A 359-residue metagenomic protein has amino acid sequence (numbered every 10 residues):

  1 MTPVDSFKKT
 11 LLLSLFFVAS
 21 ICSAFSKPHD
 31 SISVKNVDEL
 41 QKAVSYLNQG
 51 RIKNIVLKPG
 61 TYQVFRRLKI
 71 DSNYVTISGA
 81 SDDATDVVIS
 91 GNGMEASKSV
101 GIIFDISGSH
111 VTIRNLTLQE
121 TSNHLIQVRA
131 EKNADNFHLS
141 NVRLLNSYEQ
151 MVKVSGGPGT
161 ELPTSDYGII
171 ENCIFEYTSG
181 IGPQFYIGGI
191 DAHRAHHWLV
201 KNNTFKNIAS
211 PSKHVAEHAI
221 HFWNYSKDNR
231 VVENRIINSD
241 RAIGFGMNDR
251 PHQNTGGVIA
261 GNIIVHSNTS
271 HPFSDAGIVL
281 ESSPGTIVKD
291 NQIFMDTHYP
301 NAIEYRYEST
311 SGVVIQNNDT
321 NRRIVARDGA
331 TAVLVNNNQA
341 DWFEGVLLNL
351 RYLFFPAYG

Functional and structural regions predicted by a protein language model:
T2-L11: Bacterial N-terminal signal peptides that target proteins for export
F16-A24: Hydrophobic h-region of N-terminal signal peptides that target proteins for export in Gram-negative bacteria
F25, D30, R306-G359: Acidic, glycine- and Ser/Thr-rich low-complexity intrinsically disordered tracts in extracellular/secreted proteins
K27-T61, R67-K69, A357: Acidic Gly/Asp/Thr-rich repetitive segments characteristic of extracellular carbohydrate-active and adhesion proteins
P28-D38, N54, Q63, N73-H124 (+1 more regions): Right-handed parallel beta-helix/beta-spiral solenoid domain characteristic of secreted/periplasmic
V56, Q63, K69, S78 (+14 more regions): Extracellular beta-strand solenoid repeats
Y74, S78-A80, D86, S109-E120 (+10 more regions): Right-handed parallel beta-helix
G91-F104, E120-A134, N146-S165, I181-A192 (+4 more regions): Extracellular beta-strand/beta-solenoid scaffold signature
